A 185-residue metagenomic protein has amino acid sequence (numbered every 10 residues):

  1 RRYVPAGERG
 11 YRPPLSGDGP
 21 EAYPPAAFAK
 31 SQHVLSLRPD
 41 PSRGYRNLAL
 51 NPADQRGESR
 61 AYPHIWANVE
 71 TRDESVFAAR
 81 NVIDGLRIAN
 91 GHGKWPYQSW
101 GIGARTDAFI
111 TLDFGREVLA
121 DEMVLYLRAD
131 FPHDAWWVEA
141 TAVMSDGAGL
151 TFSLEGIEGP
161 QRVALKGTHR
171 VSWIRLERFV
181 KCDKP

Functional and structural regions predicted by a protein language model:
Y3-D113, P132-A135: Disordered, acidic Ser/Thr/Pro-rich linker "stalks" and the adjacent N-terminal cap of the next globular domain
K94-Y97, V124-L127, A148-L150: Short secondary-structure boundary micro-motifs
A104-A108, D130-P185: Trp- and acidic/polar-enriched beta-sheet ligand-binding modules for extracellular glycan and matrix recognition
V118-P132: A short beta-strand element within beta-rich, extracytoplasmic domains of secreted/secretory-pathway proteins
